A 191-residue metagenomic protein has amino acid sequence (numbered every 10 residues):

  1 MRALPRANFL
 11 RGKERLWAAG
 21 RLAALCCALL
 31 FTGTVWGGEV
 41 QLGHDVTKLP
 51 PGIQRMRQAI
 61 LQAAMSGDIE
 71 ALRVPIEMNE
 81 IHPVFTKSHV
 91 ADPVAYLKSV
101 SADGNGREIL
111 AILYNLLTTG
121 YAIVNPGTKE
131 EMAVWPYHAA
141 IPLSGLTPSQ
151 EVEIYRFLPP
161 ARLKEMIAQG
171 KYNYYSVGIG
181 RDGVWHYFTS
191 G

Functional and structural regions predicted by a protein language model:
M1-A18: N-terminal secretory signal peptides that target proteins for export/translocation
A24-L25, V35: Cleavable N-terminal signal peptides
C26, D45, L61: Generic anion/oxyanion-binding catalytic loop in active/binding sites
G38-R57, R73-G191: C-terminal-biased regions
I60-L72: Short helix-adjacent coil turns
